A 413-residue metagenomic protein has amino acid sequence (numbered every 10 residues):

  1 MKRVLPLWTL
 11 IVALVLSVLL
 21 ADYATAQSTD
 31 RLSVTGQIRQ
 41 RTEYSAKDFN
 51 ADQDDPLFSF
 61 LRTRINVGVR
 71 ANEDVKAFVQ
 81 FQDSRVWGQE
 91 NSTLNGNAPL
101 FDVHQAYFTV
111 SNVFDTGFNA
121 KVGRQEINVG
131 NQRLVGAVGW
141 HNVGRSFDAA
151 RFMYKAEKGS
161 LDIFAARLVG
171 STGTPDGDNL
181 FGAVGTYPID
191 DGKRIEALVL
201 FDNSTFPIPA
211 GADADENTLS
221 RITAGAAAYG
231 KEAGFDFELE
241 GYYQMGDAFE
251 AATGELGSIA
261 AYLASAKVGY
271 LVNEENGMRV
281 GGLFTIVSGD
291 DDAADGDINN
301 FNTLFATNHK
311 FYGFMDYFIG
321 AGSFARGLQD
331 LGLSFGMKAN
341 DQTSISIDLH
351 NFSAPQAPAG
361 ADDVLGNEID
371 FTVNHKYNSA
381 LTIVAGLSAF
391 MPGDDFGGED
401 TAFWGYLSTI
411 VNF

Functional and structural regions predicted by a protein language model:
M1-L5: Positively charged n-region of N-terminal signal peptides that target proteins for export
W8-L19: Bacterial N-terminal signal peptides
I11, D22-I127, A150-A156, S160-L161 (+3 more regions): Beta-barrel outer-membrane channel/assembly domains of diderm bacteria
V135-A137, F147: Asp-box/WD-like beta-propeller blade repeats and closely related beta-sheet repeat scaffolds
N142-A150: Acidic, His- and aromatic-enriched active-site or binding-groove loops in soluble protein domains that engage sugars
Y154, K158-Y242: Internal metal/ion-chelating core segments
E255-L304: Long, well-ordered mid-to-C-terminal structural blocks that present hydrophobic/aromatic surfaces
A293-G327: Flexible glycine-rich, low-complexity coil/linker segments exposed to the extracellular/periplasmic environment
